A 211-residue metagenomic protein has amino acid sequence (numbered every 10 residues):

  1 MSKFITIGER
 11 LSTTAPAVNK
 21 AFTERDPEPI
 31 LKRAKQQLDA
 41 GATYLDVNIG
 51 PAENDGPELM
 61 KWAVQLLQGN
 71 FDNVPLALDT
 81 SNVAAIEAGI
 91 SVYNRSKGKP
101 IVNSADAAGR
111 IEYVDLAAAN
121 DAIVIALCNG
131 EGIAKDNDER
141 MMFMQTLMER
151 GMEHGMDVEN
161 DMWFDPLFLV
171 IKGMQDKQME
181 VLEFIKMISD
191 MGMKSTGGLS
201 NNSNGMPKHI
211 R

Functional and structural regions predicted by a protein language model:
M1-S2, E9, D55-K97, L182-G197: Alpha-helix-loop-beta-strand connector modules within alpha/beta enzyme cores
K3-E9, T43-V47, V74-T80, G98-S104 (+3 more regions): Hydrophobic faces of well-ordered beta-strands that scaffold small-molecule active sites in alpha/beta enzyme cores
F4-K32, G56, I101-D106, E131-D138 (+1 more regions): Active-site mouth loops of central-metabolism enzymes
L11-T13, I49-E53, T80-A84, D106-G109 (+3 more regions): Active-site-proximal loop/turn and secondary-structure-junction residues that shape catalytic pockets, frequently
Q37, G89, F164: Conserved, mostly hydrophobic/aromatic
L38-V74, F168-Q175: Glycine-rich, proline-tolerant flexible connector loops at the mouths of alpha/beta enzymes
E53-V64, T80-A88, Y93, D106-A118 (+2 more regions): Active-site-adjacent beta->alpha loops and helix N-cap segments on the catalytic face of soluble alpha/beta enzymes
E112-D115, N120-R211: Catalytic alpha/beta core domains of metabolic enzymes, predominantly
